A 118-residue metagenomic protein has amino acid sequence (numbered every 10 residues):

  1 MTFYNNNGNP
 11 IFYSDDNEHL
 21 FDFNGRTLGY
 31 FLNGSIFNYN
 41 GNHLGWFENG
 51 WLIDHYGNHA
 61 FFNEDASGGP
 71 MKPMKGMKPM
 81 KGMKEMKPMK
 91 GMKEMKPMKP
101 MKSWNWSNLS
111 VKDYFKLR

Functional and structural regions predicted by a protein language model:
M1-G29: N-terminal leader/targeting segments and the first structural element of proteins
M1-N9, N42, E48-R118: Long terminal segments
I11, L20, F31, I36-F37 (+2 more regions): Fold-core signature of tandem repeat domains
